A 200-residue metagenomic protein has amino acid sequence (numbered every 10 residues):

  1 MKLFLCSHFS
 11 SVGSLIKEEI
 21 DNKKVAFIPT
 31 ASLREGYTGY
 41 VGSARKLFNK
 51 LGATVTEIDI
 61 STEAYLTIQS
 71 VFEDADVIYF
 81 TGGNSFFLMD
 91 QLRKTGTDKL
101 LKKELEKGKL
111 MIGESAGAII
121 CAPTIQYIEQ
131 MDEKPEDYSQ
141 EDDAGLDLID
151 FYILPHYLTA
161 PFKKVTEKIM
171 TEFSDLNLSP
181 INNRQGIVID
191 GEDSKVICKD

Functional and structural regions predicted by a protein language model:
M1-V77, T81: N-terminal beta1-alpha1 cap of cysteine-dependent amidohydrolase-like domains
G13, E35, L88-M89, C121-A122 (+1 more regions): Glycine/Thr-rich phosphate-binding loops of Rossmann-like dinucleotide-binding domains
L33, G83-F86, G117, L158: Short glycine-rich anion-binding loops that position phosphate/pyrophosphate groups of nucleotides and phosphorylated
S85-K94: Glycine/threonine-rich flexible loop motifs
F86, A118-C121, G186-V188: Short, active-site-adjacent cap segments at secondary-structure transitions
T97-T159: Class I SAM-dependent methyltransferase SAM-binding "motif I" and its flanking Rossmann-like core
A144-I149, I153-D190, K195-I197: Conserved anion/nucleotide-ligand pocket segment
